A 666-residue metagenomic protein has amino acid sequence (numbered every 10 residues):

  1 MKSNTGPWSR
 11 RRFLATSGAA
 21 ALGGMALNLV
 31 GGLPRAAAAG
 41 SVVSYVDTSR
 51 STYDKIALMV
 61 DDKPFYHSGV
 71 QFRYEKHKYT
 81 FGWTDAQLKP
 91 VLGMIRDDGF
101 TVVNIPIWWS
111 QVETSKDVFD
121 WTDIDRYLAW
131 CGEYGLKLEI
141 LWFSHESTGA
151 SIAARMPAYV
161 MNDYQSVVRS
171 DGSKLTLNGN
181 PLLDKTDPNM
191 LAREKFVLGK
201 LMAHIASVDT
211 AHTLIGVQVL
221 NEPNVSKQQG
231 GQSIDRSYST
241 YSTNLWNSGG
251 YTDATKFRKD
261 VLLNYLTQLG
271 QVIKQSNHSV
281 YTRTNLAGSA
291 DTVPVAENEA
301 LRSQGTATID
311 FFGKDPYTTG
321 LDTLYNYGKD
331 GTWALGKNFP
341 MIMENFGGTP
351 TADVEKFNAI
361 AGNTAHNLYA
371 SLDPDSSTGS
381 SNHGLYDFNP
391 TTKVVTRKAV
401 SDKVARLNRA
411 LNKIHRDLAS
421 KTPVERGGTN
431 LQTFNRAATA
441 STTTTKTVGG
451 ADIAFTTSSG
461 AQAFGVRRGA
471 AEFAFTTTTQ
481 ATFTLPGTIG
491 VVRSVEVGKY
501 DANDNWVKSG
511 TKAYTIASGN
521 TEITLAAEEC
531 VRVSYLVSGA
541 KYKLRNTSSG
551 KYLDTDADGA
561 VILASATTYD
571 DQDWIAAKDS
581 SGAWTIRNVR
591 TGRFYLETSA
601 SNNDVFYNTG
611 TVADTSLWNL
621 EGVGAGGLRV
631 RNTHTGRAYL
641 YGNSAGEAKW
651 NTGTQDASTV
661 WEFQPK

Functional and structural regions predicted by a protein language model:
M1-W8, R12, A19-N28, L33-R35: N-terminal secretory signal peptides
A38-D97: N-terminal carbohydrate-binding accessory modules
Q87-V160, L263-K274: Aromatic-lined substrate-binding rim segments of carbohydrate-active enzymes
D163-R302: Polysaccharide-binding and catalytic clefts of secreted carbohydrate-active enzymes
K256-Q271, Q275-F357: Glycoside hydrolase catalytic-domain groove-lining segments
T349-A481: Aromatic- and carboxylate-lined catalytic core of secreted/periplasmic carbohydrate-active enzymes
T442-S538: C-terminal beta-sandwich/jelly-roll accessory domains of carbohydrate-active enzymes
S538-K666: Lectin-like carbohydrate-binding module/patch detector with strong preference for beta-trefoil
